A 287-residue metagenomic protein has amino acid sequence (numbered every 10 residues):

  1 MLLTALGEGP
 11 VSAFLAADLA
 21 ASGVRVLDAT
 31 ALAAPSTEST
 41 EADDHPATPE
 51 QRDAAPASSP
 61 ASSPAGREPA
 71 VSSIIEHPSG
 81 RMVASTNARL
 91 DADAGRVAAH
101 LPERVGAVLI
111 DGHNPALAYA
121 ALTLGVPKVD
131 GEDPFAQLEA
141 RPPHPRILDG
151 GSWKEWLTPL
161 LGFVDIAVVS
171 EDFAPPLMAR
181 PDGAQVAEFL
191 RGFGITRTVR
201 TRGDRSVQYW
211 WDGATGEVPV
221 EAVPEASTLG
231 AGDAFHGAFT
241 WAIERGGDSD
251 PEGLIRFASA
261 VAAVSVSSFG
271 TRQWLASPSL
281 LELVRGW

Functional and structural regions predicted by a protein language model:
M1-G106, L283-W287: Conserved N-terminal subdomain of the carbohydrate kinase-like
E8, L90, G112-A116, G150-K154: Short beta->alpha connector loops
S73, G95-A99, N114-L124: N-terminal active-site wall of soluble small-molecule enzyme domains
A84-S85, P176-L177, A238, S265: Residues that scaffold the ATP/ADP-binding catalytic core of kinase and kinase-like folds
D93-V97, L117, E155-L157, Q185-V186: Short acidic active-site motifs
G106-A107, I166: Structural motif
V126-E217: Conserved phosphate/ATP/ADP-binding segment of small-molecule kinases
G183-W287: Conserved phosphate-binding/catalytic region of the ribokinase-like
